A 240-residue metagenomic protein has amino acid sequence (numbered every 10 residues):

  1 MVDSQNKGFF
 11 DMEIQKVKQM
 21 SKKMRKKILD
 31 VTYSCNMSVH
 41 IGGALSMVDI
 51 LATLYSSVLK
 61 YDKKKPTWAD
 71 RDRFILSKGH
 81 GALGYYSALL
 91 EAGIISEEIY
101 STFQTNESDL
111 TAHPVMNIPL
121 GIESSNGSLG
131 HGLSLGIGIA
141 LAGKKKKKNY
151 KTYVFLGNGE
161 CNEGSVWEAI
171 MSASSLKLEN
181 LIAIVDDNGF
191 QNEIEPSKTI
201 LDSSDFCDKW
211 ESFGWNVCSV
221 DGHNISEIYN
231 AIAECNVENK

Functional and structural regions predicted by a protein language model:
V2-M24: N-terminal hydrophobic or amphipathic helices/low-complexity stretches enriched in small/hydrophobic/Pro/Gly
F9-F10, L29-M37: Glycine- and acidic
K18, S34-M37, T105-N117, I139-L141 (+2 more regions): Thiamine diphosphate
M24-T32, F103: Short alpha-helical scaffolding segments that buttress acidic/His motifs in well-ordered protein cores
C35, L45-S175: Cofactor-binding active-site loop characterized by glycine-rich and histidine/acidic residues
H40: Globin-like tetrapyrrole-binding proteins
